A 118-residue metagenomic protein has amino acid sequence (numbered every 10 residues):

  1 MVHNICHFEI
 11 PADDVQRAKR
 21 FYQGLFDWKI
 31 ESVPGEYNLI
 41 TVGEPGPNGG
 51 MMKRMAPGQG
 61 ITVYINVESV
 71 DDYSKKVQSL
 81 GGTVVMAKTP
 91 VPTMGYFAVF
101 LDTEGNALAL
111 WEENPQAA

Functional and structural regions predicted by a protein language model:
M1-K19, G46, I61-V63, E113-A118: N-terminal beta-strand motif that seeds the catalytic metal site of vicinal oxygen chelate
I5-D13, M55-L80, Y96-L101: Vicinal oxygen chelate
C6, F26, M52, P92-G95: Generic, ordered loop/turn and secondary-structure boundary motif
H7, L39, G50, A87 (+1 more regions): Conserved beta-strand positions that form and line the central face of beta-propeller blades
I10, E31, S74-K75, L80-A118: Vicinal oxygen chelate
Y22: Catalytic core of tubulin tyrosine ligase-like
D27-G60, A107-E112: Conserved short beta-strand elements that form part of the metal-binding/catalytic scaffold of enzyme active sites
E36, V70, E104: A generic "binding-loop/recognition-motif" signal
